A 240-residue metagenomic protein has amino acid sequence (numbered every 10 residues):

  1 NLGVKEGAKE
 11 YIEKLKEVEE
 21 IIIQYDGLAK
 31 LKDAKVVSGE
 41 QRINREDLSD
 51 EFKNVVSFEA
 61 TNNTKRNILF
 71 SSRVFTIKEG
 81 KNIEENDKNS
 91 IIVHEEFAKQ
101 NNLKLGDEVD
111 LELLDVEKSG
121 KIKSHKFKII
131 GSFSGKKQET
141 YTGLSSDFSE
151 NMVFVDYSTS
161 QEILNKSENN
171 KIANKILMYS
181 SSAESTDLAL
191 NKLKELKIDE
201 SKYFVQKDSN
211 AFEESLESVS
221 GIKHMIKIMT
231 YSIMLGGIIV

Functional and structural regions predicted by a protein language model:
N1, E217-V240: Hydrophobic alpha-helical transmembrane segments of multi-pass inner-membrane transport and secretion
N1-N210: Basic-flanked hydrophobic alpha-helices used for secretion and membrane insertion
F204-H224: Juxtamembrane loop-transmembrane helix junctions in multi-pass integral membrane proteins, especially the extracellular
